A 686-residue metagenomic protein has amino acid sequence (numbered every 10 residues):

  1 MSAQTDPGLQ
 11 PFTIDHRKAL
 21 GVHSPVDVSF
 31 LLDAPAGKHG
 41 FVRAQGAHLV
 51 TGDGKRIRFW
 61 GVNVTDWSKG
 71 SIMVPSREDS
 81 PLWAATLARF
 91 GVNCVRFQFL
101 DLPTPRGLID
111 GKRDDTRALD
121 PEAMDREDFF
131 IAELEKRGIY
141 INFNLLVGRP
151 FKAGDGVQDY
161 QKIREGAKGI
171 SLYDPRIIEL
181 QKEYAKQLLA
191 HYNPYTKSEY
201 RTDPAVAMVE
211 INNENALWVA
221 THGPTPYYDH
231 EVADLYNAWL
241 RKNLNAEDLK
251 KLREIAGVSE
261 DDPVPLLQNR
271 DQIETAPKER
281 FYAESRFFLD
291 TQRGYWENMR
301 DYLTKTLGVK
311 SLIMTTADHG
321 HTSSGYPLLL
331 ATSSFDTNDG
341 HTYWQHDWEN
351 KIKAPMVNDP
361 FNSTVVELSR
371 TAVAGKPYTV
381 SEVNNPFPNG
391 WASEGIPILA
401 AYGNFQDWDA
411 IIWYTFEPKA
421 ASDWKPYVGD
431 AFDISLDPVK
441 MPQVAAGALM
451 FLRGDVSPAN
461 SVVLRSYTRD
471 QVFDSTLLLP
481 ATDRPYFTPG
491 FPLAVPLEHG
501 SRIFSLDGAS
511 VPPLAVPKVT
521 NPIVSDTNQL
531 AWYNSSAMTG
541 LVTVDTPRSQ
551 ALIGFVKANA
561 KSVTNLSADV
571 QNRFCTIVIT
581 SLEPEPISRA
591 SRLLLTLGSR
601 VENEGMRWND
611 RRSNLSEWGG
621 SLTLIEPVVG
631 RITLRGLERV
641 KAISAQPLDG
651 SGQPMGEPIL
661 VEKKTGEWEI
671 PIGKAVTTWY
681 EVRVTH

Functional and structural regions predicted by a protein language model:
A3-H39: N-terminal pre-domain segments of enzymes
P7, V42-A47, R639-A642: A short, compositionally biased
P35, H39-D301, K305-F335: Active-site mouth of glycoside hydrolases
D53, D649-S651: Solvent-exposed strand-loop boundary residues in beta-sheet-rich modules
Y295-M314, G320-Q345, I352-P513, K518-T527: Catalytic-core region of carbohydrate-active enzymes that cleave or remodel glycosidic bonds
A448-L449, R453-E638, A642-P647, T665: Long, low-hydrophobicity ectodomains and other hydrophilic envelope-associated domains
G652-L660: Surface-exposed loop/edge segments in extracytoplasmic proteins
K664-H686: C-terminal beta-strand-rich structural cap/linker in extracellular carbohydrate-active enzymes
